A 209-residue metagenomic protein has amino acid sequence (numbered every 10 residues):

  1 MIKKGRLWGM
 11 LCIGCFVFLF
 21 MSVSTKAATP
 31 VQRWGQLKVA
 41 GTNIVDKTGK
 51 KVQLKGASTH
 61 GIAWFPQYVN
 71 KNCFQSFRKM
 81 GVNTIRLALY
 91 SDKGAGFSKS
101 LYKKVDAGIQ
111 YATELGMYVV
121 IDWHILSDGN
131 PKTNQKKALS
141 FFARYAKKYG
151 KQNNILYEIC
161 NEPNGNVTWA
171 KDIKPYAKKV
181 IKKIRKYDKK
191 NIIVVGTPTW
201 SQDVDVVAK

Functional and structural regions predicted by a protein language model:
M1-I2, G49: NAD-dependent ADP-ribosyltransferases
K4-S24: Sec-dependent N-terminal signal peptides of Gram-positive bacterial secreted proteins and lipoproteins
A27-T84: N-terminal carbohydrate-binding accessory modules
L37, G61, P66, L139-L156 (+1 more regions): Extracellular glycoside hydrolase catalytic/binding regions
G49, F77, A112, Y157 (+1 more regions): Conserved, mostly hydrophobic/aromatic
Q53-K55, G81-N83, L115-V119, K151-I155 (+1 more regions): Short, well-ordered coil/turn segments that N-cap beta-strands
A57-I62, L87-S91, M117, I121-G129 (+2 more regions): Active-site-proximal beta-strand/loop segments in catalytic clefts of secreted hydrolases
V69-D128, Q135-S140, I181-Y187: Aromatic-lined substrate-binding rim segments of carbohydrate-active enzymes
